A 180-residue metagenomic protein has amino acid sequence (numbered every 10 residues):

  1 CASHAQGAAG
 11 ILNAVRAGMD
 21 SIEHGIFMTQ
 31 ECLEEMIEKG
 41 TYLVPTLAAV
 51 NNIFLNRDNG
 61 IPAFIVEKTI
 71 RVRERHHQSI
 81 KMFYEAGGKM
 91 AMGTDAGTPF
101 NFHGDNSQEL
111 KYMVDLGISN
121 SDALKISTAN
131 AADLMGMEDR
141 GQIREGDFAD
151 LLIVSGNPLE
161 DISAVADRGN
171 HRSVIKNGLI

Functional and structural regions predicted by a protein language model:
C1-H77, A91, A96-G97, G117-S119 (+2 more regions): Active-site core of metal-dependent hydrolases
M36-I37, E85, R144, V165-A166: Extracellular/periplasmic catalytic domains that process cell-envelope and extracellular macromolecules
K39, A86-K89, N170: A short helix-to-beta-strand connector/capping loop
R73-N157: His/Asp/Glu-enriched, well-ordered alpha-helical/loop segment that forms or immediately abuts the divalent-metal
S127, E145-I180: C-terminal cap of metal-dependent C-N hydrolases
